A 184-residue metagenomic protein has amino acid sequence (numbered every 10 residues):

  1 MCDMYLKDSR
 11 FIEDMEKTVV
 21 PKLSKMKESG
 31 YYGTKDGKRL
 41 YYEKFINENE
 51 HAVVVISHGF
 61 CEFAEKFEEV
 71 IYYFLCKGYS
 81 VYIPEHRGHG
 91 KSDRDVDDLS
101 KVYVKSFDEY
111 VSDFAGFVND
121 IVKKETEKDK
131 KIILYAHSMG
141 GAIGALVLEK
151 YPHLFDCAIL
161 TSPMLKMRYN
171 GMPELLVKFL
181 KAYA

Functional and structural regions predicted by a protein language model:
M1-G33, R39-N47: An N-terminal hydrophobic leader/cap segment in hydrolases
K38, I46-V53, D129: Proline/glycine-enriched tight loop/beta-turn segments at coil->beta junctions that connect or precede beta-strands
H51, H58-E62: Active-site glycine-rich loops that stabilize anionic/oxyanionic intermediates across multiple enzyme folds
I71-D97: Conserved alpha/beta-hydrolase
E85, I133, C157-I159: Residue in the alpha/beta-hydrolase core beta-strand immediately N-terminal to the catalytic nucleophile
V102-K123: Alpha/beta-hydrolase active-site loop
E125-S138: Alpha/beta-hydrolase fold nucleophile elbow
M139, I143-A184: Alpha/beta-hydrolase-fold enzymes
